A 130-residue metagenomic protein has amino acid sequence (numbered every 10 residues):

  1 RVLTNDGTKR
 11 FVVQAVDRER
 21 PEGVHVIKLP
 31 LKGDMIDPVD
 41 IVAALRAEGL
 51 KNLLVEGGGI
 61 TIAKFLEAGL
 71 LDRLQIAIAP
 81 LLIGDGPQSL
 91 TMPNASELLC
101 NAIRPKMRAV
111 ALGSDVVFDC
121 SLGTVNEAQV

Functional and structural regions predicted by a protein language model:
R1-V130: Enzymes that bind and transform nitrogen-containing heteroaromatic metabolites
